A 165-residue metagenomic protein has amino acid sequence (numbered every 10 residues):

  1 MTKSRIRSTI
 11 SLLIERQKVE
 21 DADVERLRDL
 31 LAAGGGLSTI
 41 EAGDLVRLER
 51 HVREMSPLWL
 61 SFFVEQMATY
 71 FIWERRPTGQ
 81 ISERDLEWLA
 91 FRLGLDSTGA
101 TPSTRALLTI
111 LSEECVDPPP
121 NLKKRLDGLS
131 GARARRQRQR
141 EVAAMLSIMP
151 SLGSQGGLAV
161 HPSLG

Functional and structural regions predicted by a protein language model:
M1-G165: Small-residue-enriched hydrophobic alpha-helices in membranes
